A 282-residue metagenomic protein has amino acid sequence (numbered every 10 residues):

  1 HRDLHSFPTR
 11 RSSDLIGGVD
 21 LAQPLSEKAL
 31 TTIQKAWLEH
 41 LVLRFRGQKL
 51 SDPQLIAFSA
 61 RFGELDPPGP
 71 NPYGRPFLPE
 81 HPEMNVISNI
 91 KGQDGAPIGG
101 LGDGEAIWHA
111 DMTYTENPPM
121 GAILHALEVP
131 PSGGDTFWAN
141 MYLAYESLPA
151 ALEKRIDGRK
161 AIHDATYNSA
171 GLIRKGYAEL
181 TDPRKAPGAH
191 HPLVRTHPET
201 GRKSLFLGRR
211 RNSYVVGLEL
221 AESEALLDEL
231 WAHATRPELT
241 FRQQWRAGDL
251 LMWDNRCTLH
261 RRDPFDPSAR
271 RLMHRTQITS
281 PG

Functional and structural regions predicted by a protein language model:
H1, H5-S12: Short, small-residue-biased leader/transition segments that mark boundaries at the very start of proteins
R2, W253-D254: Active-site flanking residues adjacent to catalytic metal/cofactor-binding acidic residues
R10-L250, R256-G282: Non-heme Fe(II) oxygenase catalytic core, chiefly the N-lobe of the double-stranded beta-helix
